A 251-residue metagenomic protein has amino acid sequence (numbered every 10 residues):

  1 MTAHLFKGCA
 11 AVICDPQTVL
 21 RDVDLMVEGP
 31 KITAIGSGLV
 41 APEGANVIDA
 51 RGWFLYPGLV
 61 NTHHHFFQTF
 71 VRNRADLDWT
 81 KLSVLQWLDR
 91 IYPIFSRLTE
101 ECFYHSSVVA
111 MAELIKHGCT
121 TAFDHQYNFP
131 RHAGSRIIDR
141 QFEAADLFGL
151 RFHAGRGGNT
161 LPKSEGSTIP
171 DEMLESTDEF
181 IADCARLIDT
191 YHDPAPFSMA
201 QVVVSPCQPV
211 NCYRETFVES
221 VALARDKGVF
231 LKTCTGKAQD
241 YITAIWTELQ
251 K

Functional and structural regions predicted by a protein language model:
M1-E43, W53-F54: N-terminal metal-binding scaffold of metallo-dependent hydrolase/deaminase domains
T2-G8, A41-Q86, E101, V108 (+2 more regions): Replace "His-x-His-based motif
C9, L25, P30, G52 (+4 more regions): Divalent metal-coordination and catalytic microenvironments
T18, V60-H64, Y92-P93, H117 (+1 more regions): Single, functionally critical "micro-switch" positions that shape active/binding sites and transmembrane helices
H64-F66, Y127, K237: Short, glycine/acidic-enriched loop or turn micro-motifs at the edges of active sites
T69, F123-D124, D240: Generic hydrophobic alpha-helical membrane-span motif
N73-H125, P130-R151, I181-P196: Alpha-helical scaffold segments that flank or form the walls of functional sites
H132-K251: Metal-coordinating catalytic core of metallo-dependent amide/deamination hydrolases
